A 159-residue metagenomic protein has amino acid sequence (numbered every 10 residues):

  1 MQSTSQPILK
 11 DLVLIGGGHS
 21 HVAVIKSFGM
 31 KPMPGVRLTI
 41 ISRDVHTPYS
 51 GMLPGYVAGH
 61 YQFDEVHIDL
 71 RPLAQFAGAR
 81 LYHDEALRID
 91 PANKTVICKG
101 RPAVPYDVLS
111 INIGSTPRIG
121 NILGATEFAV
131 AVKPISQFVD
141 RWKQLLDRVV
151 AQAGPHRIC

Functional and structural regions predicted by a protein language model:
M1-L9, G78-C159: FAD-binding core/adjacent interface of flavoenzyme oxidoreductases
Q2-R80, I158-C159: Beta1-alpha1 glycine-rich phosphate/pyrophosphate-binding loop at the start of Rossmann-like nucleotide-binding domains
